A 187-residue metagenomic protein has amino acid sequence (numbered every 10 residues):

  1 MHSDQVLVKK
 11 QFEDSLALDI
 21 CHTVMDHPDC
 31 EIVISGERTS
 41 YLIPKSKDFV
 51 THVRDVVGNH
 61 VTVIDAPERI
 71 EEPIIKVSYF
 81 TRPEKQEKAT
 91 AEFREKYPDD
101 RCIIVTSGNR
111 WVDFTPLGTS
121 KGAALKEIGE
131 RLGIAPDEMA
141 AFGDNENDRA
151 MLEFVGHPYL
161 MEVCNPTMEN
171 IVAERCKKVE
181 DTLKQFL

Functional and structural regions predicted by a protein language model:
M1, V6, D26-H27, E31: Phosphate-binding/catalytic loop of phosphoryl-transfer enzymes
H2-L18: Glycine/small-residue-rich loop that forms an oxyanion/phosphate-binding "nest" at active or ligand-binding sites
E13, R82-P83, D144-N145: Short beta->alpha junction loops/turns
D19, T23, D29-A140, R149 (+1 more regions): Conserved acidic, metal-coordinating active-site core of Asp-based, Mg2+-dependent phosphoryl-transfer enzymes
T62-D65, A173-D181: Short acidic-hydrophobic, aromatic-tinged amphipathic segments that line or gate anion-handling sites
L125, A135-C176: Acidic, Mg2+-coordinating phosphoryl-transfer loop and its flanking beta/alpha structural elements, shared across
K184-L187: Short amphipathic alpha-helix with an adjacent loop that forms part of the alpha/beta core around
